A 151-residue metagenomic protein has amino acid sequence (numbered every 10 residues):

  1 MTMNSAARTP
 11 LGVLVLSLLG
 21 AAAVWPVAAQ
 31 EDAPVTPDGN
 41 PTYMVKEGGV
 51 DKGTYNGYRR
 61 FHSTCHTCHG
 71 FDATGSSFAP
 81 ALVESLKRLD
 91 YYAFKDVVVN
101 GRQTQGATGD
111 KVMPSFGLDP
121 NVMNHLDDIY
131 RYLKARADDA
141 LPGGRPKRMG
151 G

Functional and structural regions predicted by a protein language model:
T2-L14: Bacterial N-terminal signal peptides that target proteins for export
G12-A22: Bacterial N-terminal signal peptides
V24-A29: Sec/Tat signal peptide C-region and signal peptidase I cleavage site
Q30-R60, M149-G151: Electrostatic cytochrome c docking/interface patches
G48, T54, G70-N100, S115-D119: Gly/Gly-Pro-rich "capping" loops immediately C-terminal to redox-active cysteine motifs in periplasmic/lumenal
G53, G57, F61, D90 (+3 more regions): Stable alpha-helical elements in mature extracytoplasmic
F61-F71, F94, V98, M113-P114 (+1 more regions): The canonical Cys-X-X-Cys-His
S76-V83, G101-G151: Axial heme c-ligation environment in periplasmic c-type cytochrome domains
